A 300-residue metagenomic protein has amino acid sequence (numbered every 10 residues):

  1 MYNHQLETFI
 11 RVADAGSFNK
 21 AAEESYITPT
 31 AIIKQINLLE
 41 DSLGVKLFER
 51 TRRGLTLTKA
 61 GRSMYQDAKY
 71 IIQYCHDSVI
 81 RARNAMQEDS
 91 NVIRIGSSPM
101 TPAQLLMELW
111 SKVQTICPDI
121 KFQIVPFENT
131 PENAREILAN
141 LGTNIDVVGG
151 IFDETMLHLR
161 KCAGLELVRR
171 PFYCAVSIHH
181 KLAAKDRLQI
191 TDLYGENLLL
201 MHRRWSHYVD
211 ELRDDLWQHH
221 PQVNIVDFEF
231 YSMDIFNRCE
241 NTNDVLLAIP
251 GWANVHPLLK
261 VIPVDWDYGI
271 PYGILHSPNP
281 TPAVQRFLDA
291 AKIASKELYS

Functional and structural regions predicted by a protein language model:
I10-T28: Short helix-boundary/capping micro-motifs
E40-K59: A short LG(V/I)-centered, amphipathic sequence patch enriched for acidic residue(s) preceding the LG motif
S42-L43, M64-M86, P102, L109: Alpha-helical linker/hinge and terminal dimerization helices associated with HTH transcriptional regulators
N91-M156: Central regulatory/effector-binding core of bacterial HTH transcription factors
L105, E196-H219: Secondary-structure junction motif
E128-G195, G251-L258: Acidic, Gly/Pro-rich loop/turn segments at junctions of secondary structure
H158-L165, R170, M233-P282: Beta-alpha-beta core module
